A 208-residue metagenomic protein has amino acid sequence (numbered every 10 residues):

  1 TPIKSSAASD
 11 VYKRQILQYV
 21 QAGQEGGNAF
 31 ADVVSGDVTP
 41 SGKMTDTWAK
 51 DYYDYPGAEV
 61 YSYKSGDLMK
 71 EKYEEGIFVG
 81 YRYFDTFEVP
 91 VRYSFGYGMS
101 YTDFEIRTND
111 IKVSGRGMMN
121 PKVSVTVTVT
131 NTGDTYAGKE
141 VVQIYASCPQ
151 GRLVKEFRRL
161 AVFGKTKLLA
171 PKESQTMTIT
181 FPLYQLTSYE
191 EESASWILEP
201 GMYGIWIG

Functional and structural regions predicted by a protein language model:
T1-A8, Y12: Single conserved hydrophobic/aromatic residue that forms the stacking wall/gate of nucleotide- or nucleobase-binding
Y12, L17, T45-W48, D110 (+1 more regions): Residues embedded in well-ordered beta-strands within globular domains across many folds
Q15-G27: Acidic, His- and aromatic-enriched active-site or binding-groove loops in soluble protein domains that engage sugars
E25, T39-A58, V79-G80, P90-Y93 (+2 more regions): Acidic/polar loop patches that form or flank catalytic/metal-binding clefts of enzymes that bind anionic ligands
F30: Glycine-rich beta-alpha loop elements in corrinoid/cobalamin-binding modules across cobalamin-dependent enzymes
E59-D67: Active-site-adjacent elements of ketosynthase-type condensing enzymes
F78, E88-R92, Y101-G208: Intrinsically disordered, low-complexity Ser/Thr/Gly-rich stretches
